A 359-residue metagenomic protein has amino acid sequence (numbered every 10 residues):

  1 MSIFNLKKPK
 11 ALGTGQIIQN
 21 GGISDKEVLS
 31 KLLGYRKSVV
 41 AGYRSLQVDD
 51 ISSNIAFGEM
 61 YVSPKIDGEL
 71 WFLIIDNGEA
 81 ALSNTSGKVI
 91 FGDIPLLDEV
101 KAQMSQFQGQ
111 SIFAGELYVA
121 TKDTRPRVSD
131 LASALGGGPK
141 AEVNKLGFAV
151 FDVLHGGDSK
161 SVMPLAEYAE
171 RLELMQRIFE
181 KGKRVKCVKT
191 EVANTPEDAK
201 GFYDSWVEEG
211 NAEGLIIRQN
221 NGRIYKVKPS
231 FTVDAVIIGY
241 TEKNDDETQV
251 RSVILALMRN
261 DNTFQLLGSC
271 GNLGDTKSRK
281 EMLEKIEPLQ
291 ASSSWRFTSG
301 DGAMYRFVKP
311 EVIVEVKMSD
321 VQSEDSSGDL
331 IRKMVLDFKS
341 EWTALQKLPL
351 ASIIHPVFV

Functional and structural regions predicted by a protein language model:
S2, S24-D25, Q47, L96-L97 (+5 more regions): Serine/threonine-rich low-complexity intrinsically disordered regions
S2-I23: Low-complexity, highly charged intrinsically disordered N-terminal segments that act as targeting/localization
F4-L6, G34-T85, G156, E180-K309 (+1 more regions): Nucleic-acid 5′ end/cap handling module spanning
K10, Q16, L33-R36, L135: Generic low-complexity, intrinsically disordered sequence content enriched in small uncharged/hydrophobic residues
I23, E27-Y35: Flexible inter-domain linker/hinge segments
E27-V28, P95-E99, D130, E170 (+4 more regions): Exposed alpha-helical structural elements
S53-K181, I313-M318, Q322-L330: Covalent nucleotidyltransferase
